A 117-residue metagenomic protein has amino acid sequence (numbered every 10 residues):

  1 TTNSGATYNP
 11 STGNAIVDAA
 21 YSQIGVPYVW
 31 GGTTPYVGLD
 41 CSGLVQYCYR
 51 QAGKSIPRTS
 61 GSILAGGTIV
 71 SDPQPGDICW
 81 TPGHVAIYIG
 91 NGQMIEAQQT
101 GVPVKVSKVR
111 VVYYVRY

Functional and structural regions predicted by a protein language model:
T1-P27, Y113-Y117: Intrinsically disordered, low-complexity, Pro/Ser/Thr/Asn/Gly/Ala-rich spacer/linker segments adjacent to signal
S4, T12, G31, S60 (+1 more regions): Feature targets compositionally biased, intrinsically disordered low-complexity regions with long contiguous runs
N9-G13, V37-S42, D72: Solvent-exposed, acidic/flexible segments
A20, P35-Q51: Active-site nucleophilic cysteine motif
S22-G38, I56-S60: Active-site nucleophile-His-acid catalytic modules used for acyl/amide transfer and hydrolysis across diverse enzymes
R50-R110: ...with weaker cross-activation on analogous glycine-rich loops/strands in unrelated enzymes
